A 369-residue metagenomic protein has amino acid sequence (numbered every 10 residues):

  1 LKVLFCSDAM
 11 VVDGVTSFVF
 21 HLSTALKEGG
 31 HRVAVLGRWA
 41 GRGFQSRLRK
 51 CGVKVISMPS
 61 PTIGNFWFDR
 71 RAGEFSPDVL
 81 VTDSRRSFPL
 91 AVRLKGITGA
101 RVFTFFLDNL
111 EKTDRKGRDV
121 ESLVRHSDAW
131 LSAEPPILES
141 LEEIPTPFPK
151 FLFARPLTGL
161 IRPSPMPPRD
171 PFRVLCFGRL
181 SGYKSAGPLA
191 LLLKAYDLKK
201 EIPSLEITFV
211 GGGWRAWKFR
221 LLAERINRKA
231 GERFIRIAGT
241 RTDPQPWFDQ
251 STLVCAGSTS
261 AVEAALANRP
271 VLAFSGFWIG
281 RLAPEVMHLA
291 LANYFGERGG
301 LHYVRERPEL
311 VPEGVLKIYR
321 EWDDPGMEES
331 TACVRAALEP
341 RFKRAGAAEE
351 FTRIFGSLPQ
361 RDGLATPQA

Functional and structural regions predicted by a protein language model:
C6-F20, A25-P61, G212-F219: N-terminal strand-loop element at the rim of the active site of nucleotide-sugar-dependent glycosyltransferases
G14, Y303-G356: A charged, aromatic-enriched C-terminal amphipathic alpha-helix characteristic of glycosyltransferases across folds
K54, F219-T240: Nucleotide-activated donor-binding/catalytic signature segment of Leloir-type glycosyltransferases, i.e., the conserved
T82-F88, F106: Short His-centered aromatic/hydrophobic patch
D108-E111, P136-I137, L152-P163, S181 (+1 more regions): Short beta-strand->alpha-helix junction loop in the catalytic core of nucleotide-activated group-transfer enzymes
T113-V120, R125-P149: A short, active-site helix/loop in glycosyltransferases that binds the activated sugar's phosphate group
R169-L221: Conserved catalytic-core segment of nucleotide-activated headgroup transferases in glycan assembly
V262-R320: Catalytic binding pocket for nucleotide-activated donors in carbohydrate/polymer assembly enzymes
